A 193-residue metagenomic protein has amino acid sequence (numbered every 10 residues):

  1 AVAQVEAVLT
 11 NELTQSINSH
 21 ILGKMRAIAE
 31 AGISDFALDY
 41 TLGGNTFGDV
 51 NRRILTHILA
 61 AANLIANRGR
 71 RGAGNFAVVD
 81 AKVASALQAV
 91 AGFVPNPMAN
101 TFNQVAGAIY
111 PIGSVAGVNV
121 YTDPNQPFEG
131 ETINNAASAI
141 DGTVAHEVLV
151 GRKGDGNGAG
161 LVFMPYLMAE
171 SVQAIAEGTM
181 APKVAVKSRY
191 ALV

Functional and structural regions predicted by a protein language model:
A1, A7, A89-V193: Sequence/fold signature of self-assembling virion shell proteins
A3-A61: Alpha-helical scaffold segments that mediate packing/assembly in large oligomeric complexes
Q15, V83, S188-L192: Beta-strand elements of well-folded, non-transmembrane domains
I17, I21, I33, A66-G74 (+1 more regions): Residue-level signal for secondary-structure boundary elements
L38-E129: Append "with occasional cross-activation on large, charged helical scaffolds in nucleic-acid assemblies
